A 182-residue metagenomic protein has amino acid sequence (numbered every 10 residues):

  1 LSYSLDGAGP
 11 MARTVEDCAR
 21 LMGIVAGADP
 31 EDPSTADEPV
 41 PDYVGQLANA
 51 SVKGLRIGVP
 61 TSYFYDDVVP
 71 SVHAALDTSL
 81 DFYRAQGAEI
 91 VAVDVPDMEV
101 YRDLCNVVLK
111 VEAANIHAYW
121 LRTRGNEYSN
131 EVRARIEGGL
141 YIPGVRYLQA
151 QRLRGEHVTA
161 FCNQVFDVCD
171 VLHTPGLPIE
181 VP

Functional and structural regions predicted by a protein language model:
L1-A74: A short helix-breaking turn/cap at a secondary-structure junction
G9, D170-L172: Short, Asp-centered acidic motifs that coordinate Mg2+ and/or phosphate in catalytic or ligand-binding sites
P10-E16, G23-E31, Y65, D81-E89 (+4 more regions): Generic secondary-structure signature for well-ordered alpha-helical cores
S34-E38, D103-V108, L148-Q149, L153 (+1 more regions): Short, surface-exposed loop/helix-turn segments at secondary-structure junctions that function as lids/hinges flanking
Y43-L47, P70-D94, H117-T123, Y147 (+1 more regions): Acyltransferase
Q46-T61, V107-C162, P175-G176: Short helix-loop capping/hinge segments that flank enzyme active sites or metal/cofactor-binding pockets
A88-C105, I136-G138: Short connector loops at secondary-structure junctions
